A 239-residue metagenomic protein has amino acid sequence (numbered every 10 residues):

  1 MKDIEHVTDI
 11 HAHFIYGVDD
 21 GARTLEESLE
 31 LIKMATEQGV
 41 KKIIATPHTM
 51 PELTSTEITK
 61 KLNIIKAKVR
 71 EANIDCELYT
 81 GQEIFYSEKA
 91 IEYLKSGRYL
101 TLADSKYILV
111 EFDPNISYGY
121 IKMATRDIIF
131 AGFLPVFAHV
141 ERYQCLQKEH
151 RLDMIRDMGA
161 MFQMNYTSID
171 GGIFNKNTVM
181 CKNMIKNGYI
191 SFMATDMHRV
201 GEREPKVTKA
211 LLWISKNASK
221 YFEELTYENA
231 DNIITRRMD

Functional and structural regions predicted by a protein language model:
M1-C76: An N-terminally biased module of ancient metal coordination in phosphate/nucleic-acid-related enzymes
E5-D9, I43, Y107-L109, P135 (+2 more regions): Hydrophobic "anchor" residues on beta-strands that sit immediately upstream of conserved functional sites
H13-I15, H48-T49, G81-S87, D113-N115 (+4 more regions): Active-site beta-loop-alpha junctions enriched in small/polar residues
E27-L31, I58-K68, A124, R151 (+2 more regions): A general structural detector for well-ordered alpha-helical segments in enzyme core domains, enriched
T36, I129, I185-K186: Non-catalytic positions within long, well-ordered alpha-helices that form the structural scaffold/packing of enzyme
T54-Q163: Extended substrate/RNA-proximal surfaces in nucleic-acid metabolism proteins
Y189-P205: Short acidic/histidine-rich active-site segments
V207, L211-D239: Mid-to-C-terminal alpha-helical segments outside catalytic/metal-binding sites
